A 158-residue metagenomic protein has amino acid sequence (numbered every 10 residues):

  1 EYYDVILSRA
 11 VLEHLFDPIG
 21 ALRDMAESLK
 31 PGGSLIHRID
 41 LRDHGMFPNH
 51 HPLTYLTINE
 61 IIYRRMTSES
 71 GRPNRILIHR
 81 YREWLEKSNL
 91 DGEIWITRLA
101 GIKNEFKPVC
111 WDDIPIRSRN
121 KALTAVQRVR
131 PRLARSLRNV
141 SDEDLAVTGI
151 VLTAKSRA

Functional and structural regions predicted by a protein language model:
E1-I6: A short acidic, Gly/Pro-enriched loop at the edge of an enzyme's catalytic core that lines a small-molecule cofactor
S8-V11: A short beta-strand submotif of the Rossmann-like class I SAM-dependent methyltransferase core that lines
F16-G20, M46: Short N-terminal helix/helix-N-cap motif within the alpha/beta-hydrolase-1
I19-S34: A short glycine-rich, Lys/Arg-flanked "PGG" loop and its adjoining helix->strand segment in the class I
S34-E60: Conserved class I S-adenosyl-L-methionine
E60-R80: Acceptor-substrate binding/catalytic loop of class I
E86-A125: Conserved catalytic loop of SAM-dependent methyltransferase domains
S88-L90, W111-R117, L137-A158: Core SAM-dependent methyltransferase catalytic element
